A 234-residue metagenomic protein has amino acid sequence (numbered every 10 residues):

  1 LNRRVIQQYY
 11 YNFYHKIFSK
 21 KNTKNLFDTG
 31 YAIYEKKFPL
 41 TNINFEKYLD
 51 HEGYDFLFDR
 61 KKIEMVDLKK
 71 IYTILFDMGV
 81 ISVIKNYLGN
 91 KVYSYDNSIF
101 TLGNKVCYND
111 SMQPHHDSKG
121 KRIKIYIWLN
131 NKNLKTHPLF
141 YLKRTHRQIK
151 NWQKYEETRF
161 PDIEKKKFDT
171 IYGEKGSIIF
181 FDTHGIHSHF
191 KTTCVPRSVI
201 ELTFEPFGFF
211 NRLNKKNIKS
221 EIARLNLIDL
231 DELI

Functional and structural regions predicted by a protein language model:
L1, I6-K16, F45-H51, G185-I234: Non-heme Fe(II)/2-oxoglutarate
L1-K91, E174: N-terminal auxiliary "cap/dimerization" subdomain that precedes the catalytic jelly-roll/cupin core of mononuclear
L88-G103: Active-site cores enriched in adjacent His and Asp/Glu residues with nearby glycine-rich loops that coordinate divalent
N97-I99, I125-I127, I200-F204: A structural signal for short, well-ordered beta-strand segments
V106-I171, F209-N217: Catalytic core of non-heme Fe(II) oxygenases with the double-stranded beta-helix
F168, K175, V195-V199: Active-site lining segments that contact anionic ligands and/or coordinate catalytic metals
I171-H187: Conserved metal-binding segment of the jelly-roll/cupin
